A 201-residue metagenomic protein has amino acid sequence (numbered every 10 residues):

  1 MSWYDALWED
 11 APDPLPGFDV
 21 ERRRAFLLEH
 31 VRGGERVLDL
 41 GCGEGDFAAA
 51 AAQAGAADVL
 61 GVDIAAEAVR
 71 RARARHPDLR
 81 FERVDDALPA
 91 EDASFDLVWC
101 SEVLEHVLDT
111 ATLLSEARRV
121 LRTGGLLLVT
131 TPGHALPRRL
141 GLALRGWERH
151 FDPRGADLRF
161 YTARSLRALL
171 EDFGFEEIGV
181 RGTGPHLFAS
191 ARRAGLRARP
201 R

Functional and structural regions predicted by a protein language model:
M1-E91, L97, L114, V129 (+2 more regions): Conserved N-terminal segment of class I S-adenosyl-L-methionine
R32, L108, R122: Short conserved AdoMet
E67, L108-T112, R139: Short N-terminal helix/helix-N-cap motif within the alpha/beta-hydrolase-1
E91-D92, D109: Acidic/polar helix N-cap motif
C100-V103: A short beta-strand submotif of the Rossmann-like class I SAM-dependent methyltransferase core that lines
E105-L108, Y161: Residue-level signal for the nucleotide or nucleotide-sugar donor/cofactor binding architecture
A111-T123: A short glycine-rich, Lys/Arg-flanked "PGG" loop and its adjoining helix->strand segment in the class I
L128-H150: Conserved class I S-adenosyl-L-methionine
